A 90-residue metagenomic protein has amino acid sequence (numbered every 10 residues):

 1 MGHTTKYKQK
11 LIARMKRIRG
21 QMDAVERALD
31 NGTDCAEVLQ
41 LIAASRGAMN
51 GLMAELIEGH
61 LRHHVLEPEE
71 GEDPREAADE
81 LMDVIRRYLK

Functional and structural regions predicted by a protein language model:
M1-K90: Solvent-exposed interaction patches of small proteins and small membrane subunits
